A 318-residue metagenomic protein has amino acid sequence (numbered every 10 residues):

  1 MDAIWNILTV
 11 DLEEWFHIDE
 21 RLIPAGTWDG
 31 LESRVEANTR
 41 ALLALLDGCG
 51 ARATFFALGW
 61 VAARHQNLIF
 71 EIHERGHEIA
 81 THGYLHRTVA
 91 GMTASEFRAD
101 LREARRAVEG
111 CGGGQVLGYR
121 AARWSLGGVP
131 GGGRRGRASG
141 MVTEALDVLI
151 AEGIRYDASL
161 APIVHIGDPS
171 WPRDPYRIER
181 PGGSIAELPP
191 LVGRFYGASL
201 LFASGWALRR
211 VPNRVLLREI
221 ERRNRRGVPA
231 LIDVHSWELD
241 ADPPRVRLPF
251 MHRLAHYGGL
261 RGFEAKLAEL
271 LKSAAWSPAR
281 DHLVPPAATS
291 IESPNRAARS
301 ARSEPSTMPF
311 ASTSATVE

Functional and structural regions predicted by a protein language model:
M1-E78: Active-site beta->alpha N-cap acidic-glycine motif
D11, L46, H82, Y119 (+3 more regions): Conserved, mostly hydrophobic/aromatic
G26-R34, M92-D100, G133-E144, A207-V211 (+1 more regions): Alpha-helix N-cap and loop-to-helix initiation/capping positions
T39-L43, Q66-F70, R98-R105, L146 (+2 more regions): Generic structural signal for well-ordered alpha-helices, preferentially at hydrophobic/aromatic core positions
G48-C49, R210-R302, E318: C-terminal domain-boundary segment and adjacent tail
C49-G140, I154-R155, S159-P169, V192: Metal-dependent polysaccharide deacetylase catalytic core of the NodB/CE4 family, i.e., the active-site-bearing domain
G114-Q115, A121-V228, S290, A297: Active-site-adjacent pocket scaffolds in enzyme catalytic domains
S303-S306, S314: N-terminal polybasic/positive-inside topogenic patches
